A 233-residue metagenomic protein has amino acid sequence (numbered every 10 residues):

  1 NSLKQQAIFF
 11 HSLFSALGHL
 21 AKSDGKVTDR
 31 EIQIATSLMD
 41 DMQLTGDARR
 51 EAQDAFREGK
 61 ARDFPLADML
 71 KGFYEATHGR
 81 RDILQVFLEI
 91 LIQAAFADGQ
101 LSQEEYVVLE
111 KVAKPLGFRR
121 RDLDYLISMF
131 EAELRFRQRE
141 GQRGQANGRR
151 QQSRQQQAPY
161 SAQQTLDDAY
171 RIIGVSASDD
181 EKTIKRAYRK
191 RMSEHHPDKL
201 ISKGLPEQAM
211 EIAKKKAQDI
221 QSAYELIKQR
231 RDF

Functional and structural regions predicted by a protein language model:
N1-H19, D29-H195, I201-F233: Small-residue-enriched hydrophobic alpha-helices in membranes
